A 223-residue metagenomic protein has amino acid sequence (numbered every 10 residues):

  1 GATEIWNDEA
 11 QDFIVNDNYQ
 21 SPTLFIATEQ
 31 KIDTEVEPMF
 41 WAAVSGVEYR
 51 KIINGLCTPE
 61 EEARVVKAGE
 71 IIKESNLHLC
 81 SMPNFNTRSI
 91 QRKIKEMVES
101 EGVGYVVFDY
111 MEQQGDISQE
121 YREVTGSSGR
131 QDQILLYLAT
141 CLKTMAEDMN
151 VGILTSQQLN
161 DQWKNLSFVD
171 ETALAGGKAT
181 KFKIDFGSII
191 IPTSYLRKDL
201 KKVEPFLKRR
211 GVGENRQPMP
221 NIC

Functional and structural regions predicted by a protein language model:
T3-G102: Cytosolic-facing regulatory segments adjacent to core modules
I5-D17, T125, V203-E214: Intrinsically disordered, low-complexity Ser/Thr- and acidic-rich flexible linkers and loops, especially at boundaries
I26-T28, C80-M82, F108-M111, S156-Q157 (+1 more regions): Generic beta-strand/beta-sheet core signal
I32-E37, G46, Q114-Q119, Q162-L166 (+1 more regions): Switch/connector loops and helix/strand junctions flanking conserved nucleotide-binding motifs in nucleotide-processing
I32-V36, C57, E61-R64, N86-I90 (+5 more regions): Helical mechanochemical/support elements of P-loop NTPase systems and associated helical scaffolds
F40-V44, Y121-V124, F168-E171, V203-F206: Short secondary-structure boundary/capping segments
N76-E147: Phosphate-binding/switch loop-helix module in NTP-utilizing enzymes
Q133, Y137-C223: Phosphate-binding/switch region of NTP-binding enzymes
